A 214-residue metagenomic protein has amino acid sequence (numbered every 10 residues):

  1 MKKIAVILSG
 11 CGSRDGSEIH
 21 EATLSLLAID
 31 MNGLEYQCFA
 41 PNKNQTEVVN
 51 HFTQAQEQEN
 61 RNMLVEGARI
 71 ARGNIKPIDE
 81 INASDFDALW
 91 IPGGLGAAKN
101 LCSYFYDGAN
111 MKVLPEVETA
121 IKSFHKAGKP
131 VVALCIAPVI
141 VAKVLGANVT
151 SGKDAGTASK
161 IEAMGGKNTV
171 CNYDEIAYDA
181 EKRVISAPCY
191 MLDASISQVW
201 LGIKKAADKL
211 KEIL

Functional and structural regions predicted by a protein language model:
M1-E18, E47-E57: Accessory recognition modules or surfaces
A5-M31, E35-Q37, N74-L214: Active-site-adjacent pocket-lining segments in enzyme domains
F39-V65: N-terminal beta-loop-helix "entrance" segment that forms/cooperates in small-molecule cofactor or anionic ligand
Q58-N74, D79-S84: Glycine/small-residue-rich loop that forms an oxyanion/phosphate-binding "nest" at active or ligand-binding sites
